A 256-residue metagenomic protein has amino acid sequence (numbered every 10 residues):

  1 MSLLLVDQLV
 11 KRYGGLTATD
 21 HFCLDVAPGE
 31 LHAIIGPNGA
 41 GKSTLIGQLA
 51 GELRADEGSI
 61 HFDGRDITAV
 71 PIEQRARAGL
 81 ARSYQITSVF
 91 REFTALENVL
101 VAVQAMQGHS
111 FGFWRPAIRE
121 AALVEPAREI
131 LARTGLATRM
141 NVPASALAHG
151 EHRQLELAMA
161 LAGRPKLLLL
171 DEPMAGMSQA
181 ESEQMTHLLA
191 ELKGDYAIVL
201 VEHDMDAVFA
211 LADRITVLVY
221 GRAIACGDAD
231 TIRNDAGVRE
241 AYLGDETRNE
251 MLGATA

Functional and structural regions predicted by a protein language model:
S2-A256: Glycine-rich phosphate-binding loops of nucleotide-dependent enzymes
